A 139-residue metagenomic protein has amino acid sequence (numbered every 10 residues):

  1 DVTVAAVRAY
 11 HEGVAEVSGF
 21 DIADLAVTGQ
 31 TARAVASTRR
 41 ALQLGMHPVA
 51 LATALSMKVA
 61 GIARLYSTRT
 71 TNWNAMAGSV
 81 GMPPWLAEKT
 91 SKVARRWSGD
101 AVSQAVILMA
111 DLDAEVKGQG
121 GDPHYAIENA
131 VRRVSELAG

Functional and structural regions predicted by a protein language model:
V2-Q104, A138: Small-residue-rich helix-loop
R40-A41, E115, R133: Amphipathic alpha-helical regulatory segments at dimerization interfaces that relay allosteric signals between sensory
A54, Q104, L108-D111, R133: Charged, amphipathic alpha-helical oligomerization/scaffolding segments
R64-S67, A114-K117, G121: Charged/polar positions within long, soluble alpha-helices
S91, V106-K117: Short helix/strand-capping connector loops at secondary-structure junctions
G118-G120, Y125, G139: Short, small/acidic-rich helices and loops at N termini and domain boundaries of DNA replication/processing enzymes
R132-G139: Amphipathic alpha-helical "coupling" segments that flank catalytic cores
